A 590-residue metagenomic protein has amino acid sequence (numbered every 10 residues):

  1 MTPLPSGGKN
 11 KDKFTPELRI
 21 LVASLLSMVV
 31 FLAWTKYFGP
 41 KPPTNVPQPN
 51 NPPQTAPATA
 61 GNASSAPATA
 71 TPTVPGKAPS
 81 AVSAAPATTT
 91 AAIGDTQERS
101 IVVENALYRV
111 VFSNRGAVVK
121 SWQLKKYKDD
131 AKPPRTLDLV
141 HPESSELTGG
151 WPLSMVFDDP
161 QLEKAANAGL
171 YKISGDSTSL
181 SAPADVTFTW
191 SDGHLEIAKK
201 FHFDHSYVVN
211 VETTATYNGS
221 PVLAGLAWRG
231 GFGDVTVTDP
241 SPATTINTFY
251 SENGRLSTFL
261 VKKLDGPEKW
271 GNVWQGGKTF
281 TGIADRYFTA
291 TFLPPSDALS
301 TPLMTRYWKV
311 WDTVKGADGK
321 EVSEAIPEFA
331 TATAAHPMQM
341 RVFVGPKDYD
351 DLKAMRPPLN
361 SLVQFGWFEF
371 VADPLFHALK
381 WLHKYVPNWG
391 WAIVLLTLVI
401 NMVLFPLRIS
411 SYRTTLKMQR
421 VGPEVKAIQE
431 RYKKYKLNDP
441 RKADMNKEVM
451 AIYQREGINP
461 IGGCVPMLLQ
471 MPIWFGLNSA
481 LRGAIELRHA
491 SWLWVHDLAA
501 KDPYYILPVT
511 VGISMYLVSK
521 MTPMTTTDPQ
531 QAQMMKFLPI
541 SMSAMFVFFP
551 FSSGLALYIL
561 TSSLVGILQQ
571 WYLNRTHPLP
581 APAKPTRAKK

Functional and structural regions predicted by a protein language model:
M1-P57, F112, T213-T216, W228-A243 (+4 more regions): Helix-loop-helix
T2-S6, K36-E143, D192, R587-K590: Juxtamembrane extramembrane loops of integral membrane proteins
G7, F14, I20, A84-A87 (+8 more regions): Short secondary-structure boundary micro-motifs
P72-P79, P86-T88, A165, G175-S181 (+3 more regions): Generic detector of short, locally flexible boundary/turn motifs and exposed helical patches
S100-S361: Soluble non-transmembrane domains of integral membrane proteins
